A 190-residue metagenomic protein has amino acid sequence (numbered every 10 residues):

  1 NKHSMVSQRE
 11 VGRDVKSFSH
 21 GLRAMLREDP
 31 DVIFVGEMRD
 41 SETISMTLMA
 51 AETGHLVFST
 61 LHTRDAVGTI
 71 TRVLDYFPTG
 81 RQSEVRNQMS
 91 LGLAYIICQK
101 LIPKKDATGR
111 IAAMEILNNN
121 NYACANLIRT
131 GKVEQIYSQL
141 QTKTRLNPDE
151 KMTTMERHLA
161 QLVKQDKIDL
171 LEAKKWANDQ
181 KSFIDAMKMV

Functional and structural regions predicted by a protein language model:
N1-V190: Short, flexible helix-loop junctions that flank or precede catalytic/ligand sites
